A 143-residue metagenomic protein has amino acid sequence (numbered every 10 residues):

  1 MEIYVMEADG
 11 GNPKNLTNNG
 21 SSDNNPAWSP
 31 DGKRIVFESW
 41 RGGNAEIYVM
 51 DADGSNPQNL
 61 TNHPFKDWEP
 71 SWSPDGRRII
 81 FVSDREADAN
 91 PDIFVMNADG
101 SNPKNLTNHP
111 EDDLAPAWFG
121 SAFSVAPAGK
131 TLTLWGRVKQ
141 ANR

Functional and structural regions predicted by a protein language model:
M1-R143: Sequence signature of WD/YWTD-type beta-propeller architectures
